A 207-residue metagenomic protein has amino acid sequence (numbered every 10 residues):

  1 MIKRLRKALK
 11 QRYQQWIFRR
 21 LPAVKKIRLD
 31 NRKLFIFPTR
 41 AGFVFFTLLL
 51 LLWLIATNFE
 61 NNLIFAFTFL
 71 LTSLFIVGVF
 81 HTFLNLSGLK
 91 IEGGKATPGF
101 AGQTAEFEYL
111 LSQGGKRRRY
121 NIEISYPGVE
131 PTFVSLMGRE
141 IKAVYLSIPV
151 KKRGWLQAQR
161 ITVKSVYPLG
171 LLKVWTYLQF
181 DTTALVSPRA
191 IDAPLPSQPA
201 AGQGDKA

Functional and structural regions predicted by a protein language model:
M1-K90: Extracellular/lumenal glycan-associated context and N-glycosylation machinery
I2-K3, L63, S73-A207: An amphipathic, basic-hydrophobic helix/alpha-beta surface used to engage anionic, phosphate-rich ligands or surfaces
